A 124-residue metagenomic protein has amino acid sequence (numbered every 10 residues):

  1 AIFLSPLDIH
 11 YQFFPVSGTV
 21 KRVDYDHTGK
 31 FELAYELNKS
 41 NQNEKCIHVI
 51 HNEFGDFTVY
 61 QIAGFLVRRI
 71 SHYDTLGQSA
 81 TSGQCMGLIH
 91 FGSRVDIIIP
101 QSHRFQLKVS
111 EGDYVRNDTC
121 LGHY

Functional and structural regions predicted by a protein language model:
A1-Y124: Contiguous, well-folded functional domains in the mature portion of proteins
